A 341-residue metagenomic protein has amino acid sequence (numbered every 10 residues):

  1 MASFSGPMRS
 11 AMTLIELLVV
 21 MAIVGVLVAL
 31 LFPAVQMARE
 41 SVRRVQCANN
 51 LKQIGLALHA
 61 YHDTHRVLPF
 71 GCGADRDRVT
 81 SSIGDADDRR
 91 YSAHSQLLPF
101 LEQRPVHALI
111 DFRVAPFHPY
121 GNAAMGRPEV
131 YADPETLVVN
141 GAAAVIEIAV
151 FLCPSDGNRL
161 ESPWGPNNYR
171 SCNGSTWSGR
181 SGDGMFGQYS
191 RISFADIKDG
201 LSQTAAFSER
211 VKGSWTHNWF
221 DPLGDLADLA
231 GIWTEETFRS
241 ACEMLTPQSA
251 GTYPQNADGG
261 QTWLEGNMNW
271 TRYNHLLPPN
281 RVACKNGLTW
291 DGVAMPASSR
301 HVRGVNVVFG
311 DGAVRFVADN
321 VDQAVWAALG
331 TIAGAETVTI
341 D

Functional and structural regions predicted by a protein language model:
M1-L14, D75-R78: N-terminal leader/signal peptides at the extreme start of proteins
M8-R43, C47, Q53: N-terminal single-pass transmembrane signal-anchor helix
M37-D341: Internal low-complexity, small-residue/proline-rich segments
